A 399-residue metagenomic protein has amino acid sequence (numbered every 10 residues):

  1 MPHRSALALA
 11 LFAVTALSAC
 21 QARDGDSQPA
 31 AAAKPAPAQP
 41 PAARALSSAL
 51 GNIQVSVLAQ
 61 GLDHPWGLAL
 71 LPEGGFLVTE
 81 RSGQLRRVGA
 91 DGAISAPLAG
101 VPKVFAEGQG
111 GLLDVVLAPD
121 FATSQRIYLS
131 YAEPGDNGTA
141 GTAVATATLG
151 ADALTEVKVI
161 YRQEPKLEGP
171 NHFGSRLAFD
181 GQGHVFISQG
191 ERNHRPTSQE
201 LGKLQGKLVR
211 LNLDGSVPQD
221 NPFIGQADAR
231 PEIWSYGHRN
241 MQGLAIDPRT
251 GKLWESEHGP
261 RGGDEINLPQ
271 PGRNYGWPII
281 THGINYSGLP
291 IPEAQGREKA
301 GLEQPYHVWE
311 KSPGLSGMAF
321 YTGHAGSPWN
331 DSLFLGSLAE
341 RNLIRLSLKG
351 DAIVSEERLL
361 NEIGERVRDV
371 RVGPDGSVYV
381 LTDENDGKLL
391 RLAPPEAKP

Functional and structural regions predicted by a protein language model:
M1-A8: Bacterial N-terminal signal peptides that target proteins for export
L17-A19: C-terminal motif of bacterial Sec signal peptides marking the signal peptidase cleavage site
Q21-R195, G243-I246, K252-G259, K311-K349 (+1 more regions): Acidic, Gly/Ser/Thr-rich repeat motifs that build Ca2+-stabilized beta-propeller blades
S47-Q54, G92-A96, L149-K158, S216-R230 (+4 more regions): Beta-strand initiation motifs
A96-G110, V157-H172, L213-W234, P278-E310 (+1 more regions): Surface-exposed loop and turn segments in beta-propeller and other repeat-based domains that flank or scaffold
T142-D152, L201-D214, P269-Q270: Beta-propeller blade signature
A229-E265: Repeat-solenoid scaffold signature
H238, I353-P374: Conserved blade-ending motifs and adjacent loop-strand segments that build the rim/top face of beta-propeller domains
